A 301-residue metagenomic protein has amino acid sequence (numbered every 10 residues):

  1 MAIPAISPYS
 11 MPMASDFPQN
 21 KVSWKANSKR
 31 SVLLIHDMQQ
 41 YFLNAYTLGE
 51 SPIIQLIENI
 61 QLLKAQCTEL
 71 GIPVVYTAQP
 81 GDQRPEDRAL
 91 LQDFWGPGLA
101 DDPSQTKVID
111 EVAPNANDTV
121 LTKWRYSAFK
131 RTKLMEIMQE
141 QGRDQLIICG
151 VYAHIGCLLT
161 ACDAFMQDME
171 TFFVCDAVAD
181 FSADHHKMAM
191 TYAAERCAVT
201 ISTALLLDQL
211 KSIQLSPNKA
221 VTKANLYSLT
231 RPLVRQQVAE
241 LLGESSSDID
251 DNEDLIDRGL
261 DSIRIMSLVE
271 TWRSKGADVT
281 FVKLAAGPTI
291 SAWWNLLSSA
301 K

Functional and structural regions predicted by a protein language model:
M1-V32, L70, P97-A220: Active-site-adjacent betaalpha module
S28-L63, V75: Short, contiguous, helix-prone interaction/anchoring segments in small proteins
M38, Q79-G81, D176: Active-site loop/turn elements of alpha/beta-hydrolase fold enzymes, especially the short glycine-/histidine-rich
I54, L158, M266: Conserved catalytic core of two-component sensor histidine kinases
E58-Q66, T160-D163: Histidine-anchored nucleotide/phosphate-binding helix
C67-Q83: Von Willebrand factor
Q83-D101: Acidic/polar short surface loop at catalytic or gating sites that assists cofactor/ion binding and chemistry
V221-K301: Phosphopantetheine-dependent thiolation modules in NRPS/PKS and related acyl-activating systems
